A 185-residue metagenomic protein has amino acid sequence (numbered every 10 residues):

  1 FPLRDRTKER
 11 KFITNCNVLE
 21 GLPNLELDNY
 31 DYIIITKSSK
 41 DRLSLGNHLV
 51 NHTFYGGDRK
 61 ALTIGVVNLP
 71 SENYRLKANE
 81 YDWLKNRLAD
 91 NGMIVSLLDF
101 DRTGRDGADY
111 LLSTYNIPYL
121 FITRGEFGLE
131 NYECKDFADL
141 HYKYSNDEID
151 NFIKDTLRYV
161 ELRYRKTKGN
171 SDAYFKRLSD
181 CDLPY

Functional and structural regions predicted by a protein language model:
F1-D90, A108: Phosphate-handling DNA/RNA-contact segment within nucleic-acid enzymes
I34-I35, H48, Y55-G56, Y81-Y185: Replication-associated primase and helicase/ATPase modules
